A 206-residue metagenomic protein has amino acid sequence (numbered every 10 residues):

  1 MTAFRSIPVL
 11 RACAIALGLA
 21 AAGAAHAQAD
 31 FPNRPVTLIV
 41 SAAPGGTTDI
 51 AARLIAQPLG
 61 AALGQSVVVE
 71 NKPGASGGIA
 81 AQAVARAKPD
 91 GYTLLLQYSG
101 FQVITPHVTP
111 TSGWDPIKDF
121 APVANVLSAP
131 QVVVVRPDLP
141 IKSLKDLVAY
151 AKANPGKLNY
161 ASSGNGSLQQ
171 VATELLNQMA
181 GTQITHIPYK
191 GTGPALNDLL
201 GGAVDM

Functional and structural regions predicted by a protein language model:
M1-P8: N-terminal secretory signal peptides that target proteins for export/translocation
R11-A22: Bacterial N-terminal signal peptides
G23-A27: Sec/Tat signal peptide C-region and signal peptidase I cleavage site
L38-A51, A75-S76, A161-L168: Extracytoplasmic "Venus flytrap"
G45, V84-A85, T173, L199-L200: Hydrophobic residues within well-ordered alpha-helices
L59, R86-T93, S99, H107-P194: Hinge/capping helix and adjacent helix->loop/strand transition within the periplasmic-binding protein
G78-A81, A195-L196: Short, hydrophobic alpha-helical packing/hinge segments within bilobed ligand-binding/sensory domains
